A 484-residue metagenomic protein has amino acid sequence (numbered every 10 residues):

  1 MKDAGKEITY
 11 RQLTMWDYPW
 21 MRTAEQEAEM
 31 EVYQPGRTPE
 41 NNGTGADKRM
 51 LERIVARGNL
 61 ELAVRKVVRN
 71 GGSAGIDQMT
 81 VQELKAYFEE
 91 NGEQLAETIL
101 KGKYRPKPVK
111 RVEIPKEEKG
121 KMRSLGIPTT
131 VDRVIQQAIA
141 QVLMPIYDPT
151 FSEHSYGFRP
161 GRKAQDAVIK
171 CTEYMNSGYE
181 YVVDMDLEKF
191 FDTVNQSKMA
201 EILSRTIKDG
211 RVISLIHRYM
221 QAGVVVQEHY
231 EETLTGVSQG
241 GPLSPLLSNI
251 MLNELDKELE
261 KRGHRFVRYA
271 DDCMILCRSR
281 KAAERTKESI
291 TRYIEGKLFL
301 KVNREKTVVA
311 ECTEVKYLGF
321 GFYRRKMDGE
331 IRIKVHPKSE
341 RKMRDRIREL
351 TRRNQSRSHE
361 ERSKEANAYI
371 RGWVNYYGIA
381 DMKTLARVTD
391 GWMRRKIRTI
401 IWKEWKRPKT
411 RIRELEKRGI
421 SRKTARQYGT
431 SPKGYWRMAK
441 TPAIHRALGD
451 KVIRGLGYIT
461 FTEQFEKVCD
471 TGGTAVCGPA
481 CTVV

Functional and structural regions predicted by a protein language model:
M1-E89, C477-P479, V483: Non-catalytic, polymerase-adjacent accessory regions of viral genome-replication enzymes
P19, T23, G378-P432: Conserved nucleotidyltransferase catalytic core and NTase-mimicking acidic/glycine-rich helix/loop elements in nucleic
V55, L60, P108-K110, K116-E118 (+2 more regions): Core structural elements
S73, E83-P108: Amphipathic alpha-helical blocks
T98-E113, K121, T150-K316: Conserved polymerase palm-domain catalytic core
S124, E232-G236, R348-R362, G372-L385 (+2 more regions): Short, solvent-exposed helix-loop connector elements
Q221, K297-E365, Y369-R371: A conserved non-catalytic segment of reverse transcriptases and RNA-directed RNA polymerases corresponding to the late
W405-V476: Extended C-terminal regions of large enzymes
